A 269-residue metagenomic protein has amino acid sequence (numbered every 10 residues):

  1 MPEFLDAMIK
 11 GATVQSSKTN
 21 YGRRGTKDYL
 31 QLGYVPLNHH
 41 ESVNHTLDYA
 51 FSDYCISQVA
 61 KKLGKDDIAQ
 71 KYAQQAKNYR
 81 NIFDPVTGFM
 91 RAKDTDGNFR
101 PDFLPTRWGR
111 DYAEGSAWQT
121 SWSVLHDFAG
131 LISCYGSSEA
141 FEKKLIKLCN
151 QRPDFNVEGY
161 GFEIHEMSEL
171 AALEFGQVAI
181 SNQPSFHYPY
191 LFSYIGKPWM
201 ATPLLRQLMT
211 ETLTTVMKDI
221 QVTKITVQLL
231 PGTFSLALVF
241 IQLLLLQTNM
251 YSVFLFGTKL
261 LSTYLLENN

Functional and structural regions predicted by a protein language model:
M1-N268: Active-site core of glycosidic bond-cleaving carbohydrate-active enzymes
